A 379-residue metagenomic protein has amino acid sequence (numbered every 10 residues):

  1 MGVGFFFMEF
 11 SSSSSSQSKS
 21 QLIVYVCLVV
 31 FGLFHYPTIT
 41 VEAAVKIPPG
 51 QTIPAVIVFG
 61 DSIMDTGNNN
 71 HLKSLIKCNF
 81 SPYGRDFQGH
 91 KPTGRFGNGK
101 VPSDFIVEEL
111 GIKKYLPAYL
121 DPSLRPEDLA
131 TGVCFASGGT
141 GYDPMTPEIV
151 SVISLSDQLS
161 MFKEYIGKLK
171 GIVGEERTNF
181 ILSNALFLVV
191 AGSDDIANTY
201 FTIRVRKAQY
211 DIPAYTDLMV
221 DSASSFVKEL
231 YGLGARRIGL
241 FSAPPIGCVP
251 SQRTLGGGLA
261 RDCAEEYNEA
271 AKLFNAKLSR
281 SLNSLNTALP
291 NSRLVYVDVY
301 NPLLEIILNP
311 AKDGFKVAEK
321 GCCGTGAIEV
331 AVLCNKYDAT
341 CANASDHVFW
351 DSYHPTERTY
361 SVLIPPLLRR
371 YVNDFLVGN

Functional and structural regions predicted by a protein language model:
G2-N379: Conserved active-site regions of diverse hydrolases
